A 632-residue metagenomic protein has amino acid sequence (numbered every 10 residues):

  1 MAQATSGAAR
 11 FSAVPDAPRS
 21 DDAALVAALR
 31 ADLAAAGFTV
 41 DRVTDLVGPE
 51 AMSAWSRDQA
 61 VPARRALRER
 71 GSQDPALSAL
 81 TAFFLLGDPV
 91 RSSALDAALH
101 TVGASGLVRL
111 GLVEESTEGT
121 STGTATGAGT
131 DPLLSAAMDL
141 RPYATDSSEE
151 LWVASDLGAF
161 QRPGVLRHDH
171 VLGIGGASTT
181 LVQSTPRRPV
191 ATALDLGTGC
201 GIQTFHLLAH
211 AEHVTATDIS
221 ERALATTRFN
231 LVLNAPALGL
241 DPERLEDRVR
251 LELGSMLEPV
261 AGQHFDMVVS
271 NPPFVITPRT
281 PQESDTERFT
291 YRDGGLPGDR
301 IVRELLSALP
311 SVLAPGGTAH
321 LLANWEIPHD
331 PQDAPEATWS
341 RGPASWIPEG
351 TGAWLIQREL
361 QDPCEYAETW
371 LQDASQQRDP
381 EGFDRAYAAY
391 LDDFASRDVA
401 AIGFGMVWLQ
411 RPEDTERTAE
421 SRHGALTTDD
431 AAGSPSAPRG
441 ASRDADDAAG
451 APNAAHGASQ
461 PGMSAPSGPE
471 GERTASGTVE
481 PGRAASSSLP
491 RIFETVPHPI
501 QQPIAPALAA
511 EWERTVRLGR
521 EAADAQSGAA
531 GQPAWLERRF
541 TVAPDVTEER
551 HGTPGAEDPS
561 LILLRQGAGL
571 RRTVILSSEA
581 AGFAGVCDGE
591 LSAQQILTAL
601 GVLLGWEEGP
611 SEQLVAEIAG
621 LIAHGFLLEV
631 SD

Functional and structural regions predicted by a protein language model:
Q3-A79, P132-A136, R141, Q161 (+6 more regions): Acidic, low-complexity/disordered tracts enriched in E/D and polar residues
P75-G123, G127-A136, T180-P186, L194 (+2 more regions): Long, charge-rich, low-complexity alpha-helical segments
E114-E118, G129-A193, T198-H210: SAM-dependent Rossmann-like transferase core, predominantly class I methyltransferases with a strong bias toward
T117-T130, P236-E246, T415-A484: Intrinsically disordered, low-complexity terminal tails and inter-domain linkers enriched for S/T/G/P/D/E
L166-A177, R187-R188, I219-A388, A401: S-adenosylmethionine
H213-D218: Conserved SAM-binding motif I beta-strand of class I
A401-V407, H624: Short hydrophobic/aromatic beta-strand or adjacent loop that forms the aromatic wall/cage of a ligand/substrate-binding
G405-T415: Core SAM-dependent methyltransferase catalytic element
